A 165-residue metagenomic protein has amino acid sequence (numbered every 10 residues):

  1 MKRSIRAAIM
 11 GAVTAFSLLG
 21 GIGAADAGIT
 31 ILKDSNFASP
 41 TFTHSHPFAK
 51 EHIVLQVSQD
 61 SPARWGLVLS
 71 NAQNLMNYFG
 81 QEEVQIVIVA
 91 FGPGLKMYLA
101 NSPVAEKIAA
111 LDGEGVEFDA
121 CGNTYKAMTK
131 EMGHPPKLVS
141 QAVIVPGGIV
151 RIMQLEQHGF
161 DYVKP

Functional and structural regions predicted by a protein language model:
K2-A12: Bacterial N-terminal signal peptides that target proteins for export
K2-S4, G23, S102: Serine/threonine-rich low-complexity intrinsically disordered regions
G11-G20: Bacterial N-terminal signal peptides
A25-P165: Secreted/extracellular ectodomain signature
